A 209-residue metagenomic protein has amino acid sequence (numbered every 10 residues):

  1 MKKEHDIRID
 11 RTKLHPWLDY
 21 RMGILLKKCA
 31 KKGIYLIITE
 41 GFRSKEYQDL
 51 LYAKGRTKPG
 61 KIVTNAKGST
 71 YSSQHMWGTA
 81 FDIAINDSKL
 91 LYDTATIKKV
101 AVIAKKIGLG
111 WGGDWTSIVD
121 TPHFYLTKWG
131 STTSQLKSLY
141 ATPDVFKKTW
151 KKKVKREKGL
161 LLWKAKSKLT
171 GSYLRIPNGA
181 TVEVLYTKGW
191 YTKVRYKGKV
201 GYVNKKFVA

Functional and structural regions predicted by a protein language model:
M1-E40: Active-site acidic/histidine clusters and adjacent loop/turn architecture that either coordinate catalytic ions
L14, L18-L25, Y47, T96 (+2 more regions): Stable alpha-helical elements in mature extracytoplasmic
K31, Q48-K61: Substrate-binding cleft of extracellular glycoside hydrolase catalytic domains
I38-Y52, T121: Acidic helix-start/capping segments at beta-turn-to-alpha-helix junctions
K58, T64-W150: Catalytic cores and adjacent binding grooves of peptidoglycan-active enzymes
W77-T79, I107, D120, K158 (+3 more regions): Residues that flank catalytic or metal-binding motifs in active/ligand-binding sites
V154-Y191, R195: Beta-loop motif signature
R195-A209: Boundary regions of SH3-family modules and the immediately adjacent low-complexity/disordered segments in eukaryotic
